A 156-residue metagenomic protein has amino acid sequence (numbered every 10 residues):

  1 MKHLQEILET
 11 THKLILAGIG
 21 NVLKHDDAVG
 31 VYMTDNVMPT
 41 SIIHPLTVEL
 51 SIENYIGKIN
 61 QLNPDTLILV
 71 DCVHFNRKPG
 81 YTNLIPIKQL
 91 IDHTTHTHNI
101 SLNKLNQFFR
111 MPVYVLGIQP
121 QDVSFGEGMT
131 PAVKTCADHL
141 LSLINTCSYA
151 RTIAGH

Functional and structural regions predicted by a protein language model:
M1-Q121, E127-H156: N-terminal catalytic or cofactor-binding beta/alpha core of small enzyme domains
